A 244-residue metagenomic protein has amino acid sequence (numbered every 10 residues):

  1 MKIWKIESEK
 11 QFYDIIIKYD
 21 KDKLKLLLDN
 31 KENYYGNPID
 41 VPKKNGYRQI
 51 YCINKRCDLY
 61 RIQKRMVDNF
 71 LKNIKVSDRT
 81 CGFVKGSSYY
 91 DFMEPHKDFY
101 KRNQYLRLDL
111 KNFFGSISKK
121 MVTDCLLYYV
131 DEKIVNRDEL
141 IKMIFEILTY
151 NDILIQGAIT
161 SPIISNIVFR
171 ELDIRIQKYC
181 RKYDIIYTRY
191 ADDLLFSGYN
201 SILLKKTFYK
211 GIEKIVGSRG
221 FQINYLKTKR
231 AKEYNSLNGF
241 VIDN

Functional and structural regions predicted by a protein language model:
M1-K43: Non-catalytic, polymerase-adjacent accessory regions of viral genome-replication enzymes
I15-K23, N69-T80, K111, M121-K133: N-terminal low-complexity, intrinsically disordered segments
Y34, Y89-F92, Y179-Y183: Short amphipathic beta-strand starts and helix->beta connectors
I39-Q63, G82-V84, E146-N166: Short, conserved non-catalytic motifs in the polymerase core
D58-R107: Active-site-proximal segment of RNA-dependent polymerases
M66, S161, G239: A residue-level signal for conserved active-site and pocket-lining positions in enzyme catalytic cores
H96-A191, L195-Y234: Conserved polymerase palm-domain catalytic core
N238-N244: Active-site and adjacent loop segments of nucleotide-processing enzymes that use two-metal-ion phosphate chemistry
